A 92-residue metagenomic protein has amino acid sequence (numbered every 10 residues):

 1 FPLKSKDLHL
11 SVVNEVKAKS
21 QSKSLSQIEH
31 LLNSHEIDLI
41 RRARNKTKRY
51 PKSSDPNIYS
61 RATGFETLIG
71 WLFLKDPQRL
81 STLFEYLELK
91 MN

Functional and structural regions predicted by a protein language model:
F1-N92: Double-stranded RNA-binding/processing signature
